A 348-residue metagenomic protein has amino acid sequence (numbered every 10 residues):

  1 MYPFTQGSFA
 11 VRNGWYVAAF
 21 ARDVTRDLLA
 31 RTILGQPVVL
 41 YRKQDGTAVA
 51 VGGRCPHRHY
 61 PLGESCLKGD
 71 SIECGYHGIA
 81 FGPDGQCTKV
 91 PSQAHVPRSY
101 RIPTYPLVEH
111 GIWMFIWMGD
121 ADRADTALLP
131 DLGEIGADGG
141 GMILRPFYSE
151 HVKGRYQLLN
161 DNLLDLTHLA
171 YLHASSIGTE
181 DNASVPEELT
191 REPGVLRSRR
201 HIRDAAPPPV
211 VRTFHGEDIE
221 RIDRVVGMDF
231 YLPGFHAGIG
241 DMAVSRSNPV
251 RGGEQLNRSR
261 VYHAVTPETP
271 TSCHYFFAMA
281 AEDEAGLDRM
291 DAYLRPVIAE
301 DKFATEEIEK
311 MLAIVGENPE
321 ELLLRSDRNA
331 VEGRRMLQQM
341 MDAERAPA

Functional and structural regions predicted by a protein language model:
Y2-F4, A10, G14-V17, A21 (+1 more regions): C-terminal lid/capping helical subdomain adjacent to the catalytic/cofactor pocket in oxidative enzymes
Y2-G7, V17-L144: Rieske [2Fe-2S] iron-sulfur-binding domain
V11-F20, D84-S92, H168-Y171, A243-N248: Short Pro/Gly-enriched beta-strand edge/turn motifs at strand-loop
R12, R101, V108-H110, N257-S259 (+1 more regions): A short, structural micro-pattern
R12, T32, H77, G234-M242: A broadly tuned "polar low-complexity/structure-edge" signature
R12-W15, R26, G111, F147 (+2 more regions): Sequence-level motif detector for i,i+2 pairs with an aromatic at +2
G14-Y16, Q36, P103, G194 (+1 more regions): Short beta-strand or tight-loop elements that sit immediately N-terminal to catalytic metal-binding acidic residues
T47, T126-A348: C-terminal catalytic domain of Rieske-type non-heme iron oxygenases
